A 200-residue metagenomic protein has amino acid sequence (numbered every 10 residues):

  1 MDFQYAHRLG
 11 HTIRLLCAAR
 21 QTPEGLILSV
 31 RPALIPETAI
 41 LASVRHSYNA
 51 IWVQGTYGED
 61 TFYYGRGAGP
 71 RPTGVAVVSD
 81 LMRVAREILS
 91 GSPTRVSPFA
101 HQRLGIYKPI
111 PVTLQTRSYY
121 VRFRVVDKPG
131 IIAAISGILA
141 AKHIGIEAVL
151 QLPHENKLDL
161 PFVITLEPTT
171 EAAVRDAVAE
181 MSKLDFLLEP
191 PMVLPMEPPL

Functional and structural regions predicted by a protein language model:
M1-S43, Y48-A50: Substrate-binding/catalytic subdomain of NAD(P)-dependent oxidoreductase enzymes
A18-A19, Q54-T56, R124: A generic structural motif
E37, E59-P72: Glycine-rich phosphate/pyrophosphate-binding beta-alpha loops
L41, P72-A76: A short, polar/proline- and glycine-enriched secondary-structure boundary/capping micro-motif
L41-R45, V53, P111-T113, P153-H154: Replace "in large, NTP-powered and nucleic-acid-processing enzymes" with "in large, NTP-powered factors and other
H46-Y48, T56-G58, L114-S118: Short gly/pro-enriched beta-turn/loop segments at secondary-structure junctions
V53-T61, V78: An anion-binding loop in the catalytic cleft
A76, L81, A85-L200: A conserved regulatory-domain signal marking ACT and ACT-like small-molecule sensing domains and adjacent regulatory
